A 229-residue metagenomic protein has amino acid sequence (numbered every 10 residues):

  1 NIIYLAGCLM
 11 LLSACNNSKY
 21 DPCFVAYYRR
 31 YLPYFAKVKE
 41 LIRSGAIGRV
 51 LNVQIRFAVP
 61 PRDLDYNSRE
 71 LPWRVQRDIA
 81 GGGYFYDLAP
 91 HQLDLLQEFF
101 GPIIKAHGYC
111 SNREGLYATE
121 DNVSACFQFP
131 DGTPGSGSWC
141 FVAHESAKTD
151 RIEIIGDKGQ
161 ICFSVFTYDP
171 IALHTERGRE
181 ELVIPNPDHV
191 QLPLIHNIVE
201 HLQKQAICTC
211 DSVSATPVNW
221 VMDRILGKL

Functional and structural regions predicted by a protein language model:
N1-R30, G45: Beta-strand-loop-alpha-helix segment that lines the small-molecule cofactor/substrate pocket of alpha/beta enzymes
C8, Y34-F35, Q92-L93, Q191-H196 (+1 more regions): A general structural signal for well-ordered alpha-helical segments in protein cores
L12, N16, S44, P130 (+1 more regions): C-terminal helix-rich "cap/oligomerization" subdomain common to oxidoreductases
P22-F24, Q54, R74, H107 (+2 more regions): Structural detector of well-ordered beta-strand residues that form the stable sheet scaffold of enzyme domains
R29-L116: Predominantly a Rossmann-like dinucleotide-binding segment in NAD(P)-dependent oxidoreductases
D87, L93-Y168, I195-A206: Contiguous beta-strand/loop segments that form the cofactor/metal-binding neighborhood of enzyme cores
G178-D188: C-terminal "lid/loop" region of Rossmann-like NAD(P)-dependent oxidoreductases
